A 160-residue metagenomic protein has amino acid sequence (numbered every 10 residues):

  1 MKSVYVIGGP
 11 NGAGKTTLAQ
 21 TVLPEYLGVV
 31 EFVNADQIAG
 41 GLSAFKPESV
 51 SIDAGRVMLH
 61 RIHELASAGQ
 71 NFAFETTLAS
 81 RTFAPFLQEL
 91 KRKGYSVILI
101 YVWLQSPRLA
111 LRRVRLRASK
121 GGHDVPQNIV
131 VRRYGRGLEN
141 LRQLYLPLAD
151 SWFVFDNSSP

Functional and structural regions predicted by a protein language model:
M1-V4, A68-Q70: Pre-Walker A (Motif I) flank of P-loop NTPase domains
I7: Hydrophobic anchor at the beta1->P-loop junction of P-loop NTPases
N11-G12: Walker A (P-loop) phosphate-binding loop of P-loop NTPases
K15: Conserved lysine of the Walker
A19-Q70: Conserved substrate/cofactor phosphate-moiety recognition/catalytic segment in nucleotide-dependent phosphotransferases
Q37-A39, A79, W103-L109, S158-P160: Conserved nucleotide-binding/hydrolysis micro-motifs of P-loop NTPases
D53-L104, G137, L141, Y145 (+1 more regions): Glycine-rich phosphate-binding loop used to anchor ATP phosphates in small-molecule kinases, encompassing both
Y95-L144: A glycine- and Lys/Arg-enriched "phosphate-lid" helix/loop adjacent to the NTP-binding pocket of small-molecule kinases
